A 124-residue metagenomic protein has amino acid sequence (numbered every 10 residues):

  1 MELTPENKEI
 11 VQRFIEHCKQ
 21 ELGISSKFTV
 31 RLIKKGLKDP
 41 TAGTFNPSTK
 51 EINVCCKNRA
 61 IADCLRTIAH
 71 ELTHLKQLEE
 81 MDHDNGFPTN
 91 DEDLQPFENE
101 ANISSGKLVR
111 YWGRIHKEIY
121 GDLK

Functional and structural regions predicted by a protein language model:
M1-E51, R114: Auxiliary, metal-adjacent structural segments of Zn-dependent hydrolase domains
M1-T4, N58, D91: Active-site oxyanion-binding pockets that recognize sulfate/phosphate
I15-K19, A69, N102, G106-V109: Non-transmembrane alpha-helical segments in soluble domains of secreted/periplasmic/extracellular proteins
E21, G121-K124: Short acidic DE-rich linear segments
E51-I68: Short pre-active-site segment immediately N-terminal to the catalytic Zn-binding motif
A62-R66, L78-K107, R114-K117, G121: Post-HEXXH active-site segment of zinc metalloproteases
A69-Q77: Short active-site segment of divalent metal-dependent hydrolases/proteases that encodes the spacing between
